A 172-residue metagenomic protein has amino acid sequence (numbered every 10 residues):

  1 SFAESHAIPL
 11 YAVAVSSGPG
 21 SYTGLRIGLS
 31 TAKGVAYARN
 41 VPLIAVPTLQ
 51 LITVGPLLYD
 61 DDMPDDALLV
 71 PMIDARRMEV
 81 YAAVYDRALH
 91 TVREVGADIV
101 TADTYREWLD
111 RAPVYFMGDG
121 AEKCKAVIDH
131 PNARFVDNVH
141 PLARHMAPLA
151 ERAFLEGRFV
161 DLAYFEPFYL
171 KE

Functional and structural regions predicted by a protein language model:
S1-P19: N-terminal beta-alpha supersecondary unit
F2-H6, A38, P56, M146-F154: Stable alpha-helical structural segments in soluble proteins, enriched in small hydrophobic residues
A12-S16, G24, L68-M72: Short glycine-aspartate micro-motif
S16-T48: DPxDG-like acidic metal-binding loop motif
I27-T31, T101, L142-M146: Catalytic-loop motifs flanking and including active-site residues across diverse enzymes
P42-P141, Y169: Surface "functional belts" at beta-alpha junctions
R134-E172: Acyltransferase
